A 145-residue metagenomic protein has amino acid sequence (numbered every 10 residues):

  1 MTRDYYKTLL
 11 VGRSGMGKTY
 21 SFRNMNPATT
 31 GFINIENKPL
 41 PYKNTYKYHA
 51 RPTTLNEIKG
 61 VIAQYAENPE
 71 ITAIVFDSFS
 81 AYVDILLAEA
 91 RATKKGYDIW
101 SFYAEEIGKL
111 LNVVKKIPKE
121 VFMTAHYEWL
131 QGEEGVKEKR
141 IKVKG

Functional and structural regions predicted by a protein language model:
M1-R3, E120-G145: Phosphate-binding/switch region of NTP-binding enzymes
M1-V75, S80-A81: Conserved P-loop
N24-M25, T45-Y48, A88-R91, G135-K139: Short, glycine/charged-enriched secondary-structure capping and boundary segments
L40-K43, Y82-L86, L130-K137: Switch/connector loops and helix/strand junctions flanking conserved nucleotide-binding motifs in nucleotide-processing
E70-A73, I117-T124: Loop/turn-to-beta-strand initiation segments
F76-K95: Oxyanion-hole/transition-state-stabilizing segment in secreted/luminal serine hydrolases and related acyltransferases
A90-L110, V136-G145: Substrate-gripping "pore-loop 1 plus following alpha2 helix"
E105-I117, W129-L130: Conserved P-loop NTPase motor cores
